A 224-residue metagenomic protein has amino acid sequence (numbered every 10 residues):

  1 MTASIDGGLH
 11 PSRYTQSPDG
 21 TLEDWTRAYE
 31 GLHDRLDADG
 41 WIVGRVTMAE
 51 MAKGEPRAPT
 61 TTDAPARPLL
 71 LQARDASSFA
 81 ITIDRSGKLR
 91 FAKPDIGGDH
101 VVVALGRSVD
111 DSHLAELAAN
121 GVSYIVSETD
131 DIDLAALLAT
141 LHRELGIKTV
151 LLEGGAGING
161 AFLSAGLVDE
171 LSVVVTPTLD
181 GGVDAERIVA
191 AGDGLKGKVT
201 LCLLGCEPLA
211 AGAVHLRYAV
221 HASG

Functional and structural regions predicted by a protein language model:
M1-G224: Enzymes that bind and transform nitrogen-containing heteroaromatic metabolites
